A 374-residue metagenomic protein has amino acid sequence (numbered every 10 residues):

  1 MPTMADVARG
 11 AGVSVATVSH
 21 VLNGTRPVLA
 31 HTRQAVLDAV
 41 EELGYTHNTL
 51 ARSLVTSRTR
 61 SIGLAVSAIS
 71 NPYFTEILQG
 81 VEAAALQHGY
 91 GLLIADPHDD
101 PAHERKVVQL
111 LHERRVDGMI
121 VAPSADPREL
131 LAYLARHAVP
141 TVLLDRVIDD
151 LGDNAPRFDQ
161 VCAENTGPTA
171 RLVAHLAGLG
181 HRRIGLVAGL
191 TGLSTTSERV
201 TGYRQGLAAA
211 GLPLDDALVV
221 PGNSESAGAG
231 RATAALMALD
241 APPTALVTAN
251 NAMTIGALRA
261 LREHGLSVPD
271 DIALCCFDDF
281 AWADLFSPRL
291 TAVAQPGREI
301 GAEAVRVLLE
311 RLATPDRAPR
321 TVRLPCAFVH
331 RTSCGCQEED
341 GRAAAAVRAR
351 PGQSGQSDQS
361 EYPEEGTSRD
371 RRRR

Functional and structural regions predicted by a protein language model:
M1-R60, A345-R350, R369: N-terminal helix-turn-helix DNA-binding module of bacterial transcription factors
S14, R60, D117, R182-I184 (+1 more regions): Short acidic/polar active-site loop segments enriched in Thr and Asp
E42, A83-G91, H112, R128 (+2 more regions): Bacterial carbohydrate/catabolite-sensing allosteric modules
Y45-G118, L190, R204: Amphipathic helical "hinge" segments at domain boundaries
H98-P101, A122-P127, A252: Short beta->alpha connector loops
